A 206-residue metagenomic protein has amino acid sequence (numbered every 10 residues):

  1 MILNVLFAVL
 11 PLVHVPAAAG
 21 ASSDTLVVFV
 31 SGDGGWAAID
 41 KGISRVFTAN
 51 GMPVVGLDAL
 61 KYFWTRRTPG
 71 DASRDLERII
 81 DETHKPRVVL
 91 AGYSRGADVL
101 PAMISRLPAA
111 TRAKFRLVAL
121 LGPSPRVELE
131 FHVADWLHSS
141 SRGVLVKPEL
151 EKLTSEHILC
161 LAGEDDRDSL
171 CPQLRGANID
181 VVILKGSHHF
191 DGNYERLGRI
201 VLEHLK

Functional and structural regions predicted by a protein language model:
A19-M52, G56-A59: Short, surface-exposed "cap/lid" segments of acyl-processing enzymes
A59, L117-L129, G163, G186: Active-site nucleophile loop of the alpha/beta-hydrolase fold
G70, L174, N178-K206: C-terminal catalytic histidine-bearing segment of alpha/beta-hydrolase fold enzymes
R74-V88: Conserved acidic catalytic loop of the alpha/beta-hydrolase fold
A91-L100: Gly/Ala-rich beta-loop-alpha elbow adjacent to hydrolase catalytic centers
V99-M103, L129: Hydrolases whose catalytic domains are alpha/beta-hydrolase-1, hotdog thioesterase, or metallo-beta-lactamase-like
M103-R116: Conserved hydrolase catalytic core segment
P125-N178: The feature captures the conserved acid-bearing segment of alpha/beta-hydrolase catalytic domains
